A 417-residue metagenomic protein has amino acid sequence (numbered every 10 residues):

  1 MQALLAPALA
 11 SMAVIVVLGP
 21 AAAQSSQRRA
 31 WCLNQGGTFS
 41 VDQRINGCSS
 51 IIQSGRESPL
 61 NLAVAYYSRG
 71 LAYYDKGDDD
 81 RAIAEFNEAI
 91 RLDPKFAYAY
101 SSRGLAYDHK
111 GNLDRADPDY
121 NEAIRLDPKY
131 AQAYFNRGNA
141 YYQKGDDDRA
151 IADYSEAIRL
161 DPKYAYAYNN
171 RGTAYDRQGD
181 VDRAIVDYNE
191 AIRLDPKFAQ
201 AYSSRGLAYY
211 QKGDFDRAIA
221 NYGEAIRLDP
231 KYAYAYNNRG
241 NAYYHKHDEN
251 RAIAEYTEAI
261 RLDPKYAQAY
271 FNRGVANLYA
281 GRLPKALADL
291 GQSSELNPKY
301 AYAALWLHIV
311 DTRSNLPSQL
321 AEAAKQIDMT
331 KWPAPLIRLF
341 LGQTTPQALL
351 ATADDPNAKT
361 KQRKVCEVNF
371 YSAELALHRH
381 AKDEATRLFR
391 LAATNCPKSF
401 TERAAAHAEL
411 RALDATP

Functional and structural regions predicted by a protein language model:
Q24-N46, S50-V64, K265, L278-P417: Alpha-helical protein-protein interaction modules
L33, V64-Y74, N87, Y98-H109 (+10 more regions): Conserved alpha-helical positions within TPR/SEL1-like repeat arrays
